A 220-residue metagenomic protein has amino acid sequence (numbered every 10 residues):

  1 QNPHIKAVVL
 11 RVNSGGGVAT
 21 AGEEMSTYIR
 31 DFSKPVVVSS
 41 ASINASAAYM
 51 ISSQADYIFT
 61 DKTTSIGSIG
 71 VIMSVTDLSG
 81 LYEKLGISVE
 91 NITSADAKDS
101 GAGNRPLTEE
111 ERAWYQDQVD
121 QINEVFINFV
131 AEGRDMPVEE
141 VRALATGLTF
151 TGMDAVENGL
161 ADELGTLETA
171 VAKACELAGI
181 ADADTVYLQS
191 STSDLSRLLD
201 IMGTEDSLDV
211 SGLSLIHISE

Functional and structural regions predicted by a protein language model:
Q1-V38, S42-A47, Y57-D61, M73-S219: N-terminal organellar transit peptides
I69: A substrate-binding/cap region within the structured catalytic cores of diverse enzymes
